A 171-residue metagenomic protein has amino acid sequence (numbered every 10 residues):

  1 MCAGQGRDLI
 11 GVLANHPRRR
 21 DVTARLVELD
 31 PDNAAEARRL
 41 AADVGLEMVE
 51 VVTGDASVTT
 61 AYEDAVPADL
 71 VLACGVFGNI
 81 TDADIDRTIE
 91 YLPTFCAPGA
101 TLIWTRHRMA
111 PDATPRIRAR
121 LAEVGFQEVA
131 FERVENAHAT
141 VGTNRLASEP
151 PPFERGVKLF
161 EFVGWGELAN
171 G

Functional and structural regions predicted by a protein language model:
M1-C2: Conserved S-adenosyl-L-methionine
G6-T59: Class I SAM-dependent methyltransferase SAM/SAH-binding core
V58-A65, D82: Short conserved loop adjoining the S-adenosyl-L-methionine
A68-D84: A short SAM/SAH-binding and catalytic strip from SAM-dependent methyltransferases
I85-P98: A short glycine-rich, Lys/Arg-flanked "PGG" loop and its adjoining helix->strand segment in the class I
C96-H107: Conserved beta-strand signature within the Rossmann-like core of class I S-adenosyl-L-methionine
T114-V134: Conserved Class I S-adenosyl-L-methionine
A130-G171: SAM/dcSAM-binding transferase cores
